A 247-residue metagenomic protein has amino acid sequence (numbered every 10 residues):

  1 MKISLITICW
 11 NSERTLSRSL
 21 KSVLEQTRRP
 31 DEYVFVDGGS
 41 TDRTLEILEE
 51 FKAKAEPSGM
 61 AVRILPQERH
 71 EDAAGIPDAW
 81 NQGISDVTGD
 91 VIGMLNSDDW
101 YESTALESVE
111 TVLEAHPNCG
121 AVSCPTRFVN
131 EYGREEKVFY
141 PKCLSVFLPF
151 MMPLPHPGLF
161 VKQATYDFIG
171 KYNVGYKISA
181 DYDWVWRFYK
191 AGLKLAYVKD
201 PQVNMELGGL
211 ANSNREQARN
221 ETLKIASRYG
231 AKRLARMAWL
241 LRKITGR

Functional and structural regions predicted by a protein language model:
K2-S4, E32, D183: Cell-envelope/extracellular polymer assembly enzymes that use nucleotide-activated donors
K21-P30: Short, acidic, metal-binding catalytic loop of nucleotide-sugar glycosyltransferases
D31-G39, R63-R69: Short beta-strand/loop segment that forms part of the nucleotide-sugar
D37-E46, N96: A conserved acidic beta->alpha catalytic loop
Q67-V87: Glycine-rich, basic loop-to-helix element that forms the pyrophosphate-binding segment of sugar-nucleotide handling
I92: Short aromatic/hydrophobic "clamp" motif used to bind/position activated sugar donors
T104-E136: Conserved donor NDP-sugar-binding/catalytic core segment of glycosyltransferases
Y140-E221, I225: Conserved nucleotide-sugar donor-binding catalytic segment
